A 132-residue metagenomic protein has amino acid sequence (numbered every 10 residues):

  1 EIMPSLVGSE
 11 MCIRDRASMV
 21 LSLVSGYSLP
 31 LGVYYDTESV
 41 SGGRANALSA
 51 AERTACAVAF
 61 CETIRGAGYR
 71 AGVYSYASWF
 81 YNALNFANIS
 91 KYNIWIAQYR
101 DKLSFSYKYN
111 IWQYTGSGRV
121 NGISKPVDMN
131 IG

Functional and structural regions predicted by a protein language model:
E1-G8, C12-I13: Single conserved hydrophobic/aromatic residue that forms the stacking wall/gate of nucleotide- or nucleobase-binding
S5, L31-T37, R70-S75, N93-I96 (+1 more regions): Structural recognition of the beta-strand scaffold that forms the well-ordered cores of secreted hydrolase catalytic
S9, E38-V40, Y76-S78, Y99-D101 (+1 more regions): Active-site beta-loop-alpha junctions enriched in small/polar residues
E10, R14-S25, G42-A59, T63 (+1 more regions): Alpha-helical scaffold elements lining the catalytic groove of polysaccharide deacetylases
R14-L21, F80-I89: Distinct, well-ordered alpha-helical segments
V20-L29, L103-S106: Acidic (Asp/Glu)-rich catalytic clusters
I64, G68-N82: Aromatic-lined carbohydrate-recognition surfaces of secreted/lumenal glycan-active proteins
A87-G132: Functionally critical loop-and-helix segments that line ligand-binding/catalytic clefts of soluble enzyme domains
